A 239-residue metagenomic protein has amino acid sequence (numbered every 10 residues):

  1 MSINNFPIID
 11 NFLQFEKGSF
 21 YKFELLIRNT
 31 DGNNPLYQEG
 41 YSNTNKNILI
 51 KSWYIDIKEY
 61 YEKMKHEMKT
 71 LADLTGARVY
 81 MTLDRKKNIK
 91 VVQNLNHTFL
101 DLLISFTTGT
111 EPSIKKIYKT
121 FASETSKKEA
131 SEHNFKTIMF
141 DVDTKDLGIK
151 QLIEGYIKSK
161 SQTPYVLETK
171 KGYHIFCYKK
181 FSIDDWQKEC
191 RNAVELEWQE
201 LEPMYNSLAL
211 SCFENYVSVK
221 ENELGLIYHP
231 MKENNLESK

Functional and structural regions predicted by a protein language model:
M1-T169, K180, Q187-K188, N215-K239: Signature for HUH/AEP ssDNA processing cores
S159-S161, C190-M204: A common structural junction motif
G172-Y178: Catalytic nucleophile-His microenvironment captured as a short glycine-rich beta-strand/loop that brackets
L208: Active-site pocket-lining segments that scaffold enzyme catalytic pockets across diverse folds
